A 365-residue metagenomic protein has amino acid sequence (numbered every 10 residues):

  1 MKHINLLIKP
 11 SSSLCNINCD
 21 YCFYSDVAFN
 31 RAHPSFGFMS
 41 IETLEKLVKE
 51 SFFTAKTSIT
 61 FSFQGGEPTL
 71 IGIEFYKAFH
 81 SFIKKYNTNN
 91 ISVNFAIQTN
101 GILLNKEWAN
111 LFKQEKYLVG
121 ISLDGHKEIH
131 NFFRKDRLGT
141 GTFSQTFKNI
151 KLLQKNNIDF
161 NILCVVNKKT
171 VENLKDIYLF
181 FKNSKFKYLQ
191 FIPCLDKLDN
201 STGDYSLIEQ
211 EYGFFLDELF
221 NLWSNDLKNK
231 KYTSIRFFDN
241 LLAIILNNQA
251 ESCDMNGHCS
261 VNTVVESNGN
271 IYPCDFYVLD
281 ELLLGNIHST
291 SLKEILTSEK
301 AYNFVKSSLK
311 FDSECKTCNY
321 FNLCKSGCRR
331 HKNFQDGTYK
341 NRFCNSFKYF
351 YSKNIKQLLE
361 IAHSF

Functional and structural regions predicted by a protein language model:
K2-M39: Canonical Radical SAM [4Fe-4S] cluster-binding loop centered on the CxxxCxxC motif and its immediate flanking residues
L6-I8, T60-G66, N94-T99, I235-F238: Extended hydrophobic secondary-structure segments that form protein cores and membrane-embedded regions
S11-N18, E67-L70, C259, C315-T317 (+1 more regions): Cysteine-centered iron-sulfur cluster-binding motifs in ferredoxin-type domains/subunits of redox enzymes
L44-K49, F53-S62, I71-C194, L207: Radical SAM/AdoMet-radical enzyme domain recognition
D136-S144, K151, K155-D254, H258 (+2 more regions): Radical SAM enzyme [4Fe-4S]-AdoMet core and its adjacent flexible, acidic and glycine-rich loops/tails across
S267: Short, ordered coil/turn segments that flank beta-strands lining enzyme active or ligand-binding pockets
V278-F365: Flexible mid-to-C-terminal extensions adjoining Fe-S/redox cofactors in radical SAM and related proteins
